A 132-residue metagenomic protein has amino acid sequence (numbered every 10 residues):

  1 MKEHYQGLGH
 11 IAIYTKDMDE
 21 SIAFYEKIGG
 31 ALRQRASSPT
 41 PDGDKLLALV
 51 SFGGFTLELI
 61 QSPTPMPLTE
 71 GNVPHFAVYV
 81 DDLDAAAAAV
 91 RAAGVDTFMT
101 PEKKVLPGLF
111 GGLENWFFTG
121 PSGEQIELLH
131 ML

Functional and structural regions predicted by a protein language model:
M1-D19, V73-F76, L129-L132: N-terminal beta-strand motif that seeds the catalytic metal site of vicinal oxygen chelate
M1-H4, R35, R91-L132: Vicinal oxygen chelate
E3-Q6, I13-T56, A85: Core segments of cupin and vicinal oxygen chelate
G7, D44-L46, N72, G112-L113: Exposed loop/turn and edge beta-strand positions of beta-sandwich/beta-sheet ligand-binding modules
T15-Y25, L59-E70, R91-V95, L129: Short N-terminal helix-initiation segments at or just after the protein's N-terminus
R33-E70, F118-G120, Q125-H130: Conserved short beta-strand elements that form part of the metal-binding/catalytic scaffold of enzyme active sites
A77, A86-R91: Long, charged/polar, surface-exposed segments that mediate recognition or autoinhibition
